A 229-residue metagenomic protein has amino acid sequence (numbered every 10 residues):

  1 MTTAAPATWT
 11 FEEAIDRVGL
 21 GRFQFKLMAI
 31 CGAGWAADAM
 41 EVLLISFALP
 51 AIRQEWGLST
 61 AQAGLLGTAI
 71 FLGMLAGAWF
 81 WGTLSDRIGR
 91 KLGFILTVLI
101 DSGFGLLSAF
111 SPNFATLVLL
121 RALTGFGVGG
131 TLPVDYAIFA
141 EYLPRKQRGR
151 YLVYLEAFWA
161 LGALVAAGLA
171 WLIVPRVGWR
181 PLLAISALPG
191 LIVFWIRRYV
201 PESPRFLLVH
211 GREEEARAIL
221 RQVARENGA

Functional and structural regions predicted by a protein language model:
M1-A229: Transmembrane-helix signature of 12-pass secondary carriers
